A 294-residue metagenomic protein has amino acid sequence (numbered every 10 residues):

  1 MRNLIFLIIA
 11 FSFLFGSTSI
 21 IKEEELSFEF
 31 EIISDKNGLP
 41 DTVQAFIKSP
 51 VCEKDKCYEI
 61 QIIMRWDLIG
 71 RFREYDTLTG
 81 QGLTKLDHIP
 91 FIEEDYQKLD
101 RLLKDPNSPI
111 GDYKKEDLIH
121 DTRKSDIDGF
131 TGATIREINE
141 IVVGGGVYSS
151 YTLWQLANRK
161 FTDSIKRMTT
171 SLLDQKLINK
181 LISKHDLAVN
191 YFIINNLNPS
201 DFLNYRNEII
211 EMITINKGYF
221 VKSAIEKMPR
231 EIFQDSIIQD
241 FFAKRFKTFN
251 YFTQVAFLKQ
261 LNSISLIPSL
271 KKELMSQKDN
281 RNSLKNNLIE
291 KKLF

Functional and structural regions predicted by a protein language model:
M1-E25: Bacterial Sec-dependent N-terminal signal peptides
T18-L203, N207-K222, R230-F233, K244-V255 (+1 more regions): Extended repeat-based scaffolds of very large eukaryotic assembly and lipid-transport proteins
N190, V221-K222, Q239, N250-L258 (+2 more regions): Residue-level detector of extended alpha-helical repeat arrays and alpha-solenoid scaffolds
I215, Q277-N280: Surface-exposed polar/charged interaction patches
I238-R245, L270-K278: Alpha-helical repeat scaffolds
